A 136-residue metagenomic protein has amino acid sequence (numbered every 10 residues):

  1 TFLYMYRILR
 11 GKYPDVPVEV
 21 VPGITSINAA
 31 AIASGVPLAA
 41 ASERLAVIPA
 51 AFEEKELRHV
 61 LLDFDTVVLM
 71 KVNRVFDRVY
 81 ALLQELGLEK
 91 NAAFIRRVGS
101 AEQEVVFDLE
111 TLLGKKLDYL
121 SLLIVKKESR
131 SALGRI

Functional and structural regions predicted by a protein language model:
T1-L62, G114: Class I SAM-dependent methyltransferase SAM-binding "motif I" and its flanking Rossmann-like core
L61-I136: A contiguous loop/helix-start segment that scaffolds small-molecule binding in enzyme catalytic cores
